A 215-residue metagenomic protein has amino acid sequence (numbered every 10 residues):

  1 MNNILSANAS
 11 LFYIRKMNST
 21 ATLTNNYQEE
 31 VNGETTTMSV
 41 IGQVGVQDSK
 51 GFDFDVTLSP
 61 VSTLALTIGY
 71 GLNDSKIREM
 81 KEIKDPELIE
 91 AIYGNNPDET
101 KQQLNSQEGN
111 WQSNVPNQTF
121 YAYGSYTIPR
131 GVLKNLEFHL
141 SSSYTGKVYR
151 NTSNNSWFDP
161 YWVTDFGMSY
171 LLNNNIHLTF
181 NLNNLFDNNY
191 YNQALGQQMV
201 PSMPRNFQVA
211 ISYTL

Functional and structural regions predicted by a protein language model:
M1, F54-L58, I68, A122-Y126 (+3 more regions): Residues on the lipid-exposed face of transmembrane beta-strands in outer-membrane beta-barrel proteins
M1-N3, D48-F52, N114-F120, P160-T164 (+1 more regions): Residues that define the transmembrane beta-barrel architecture of outer-membrane proteins
N3-A7, T63-L66, G131-L136, N174-F180: Repeated loop/turn-to-beta-strand initiation elements of outer-membrane beta-barrel proteins
I4, T24, Q28-E30: C-terminal regions of RecA-like/P-loop NTPase motor modules
Y13-R15, T36-V148: Gram-negative outer-membrane beta-barrel transporters
T20-N26, N73, R78-D85, V148-S156 (+1 more regions): Outer-membrane beta-barrel translocator domains and adjoining extracellular loop/strand segments of Gram-negative
S141-N151, F158, S169-L215: C-terminal beta-signal and adjacent terminal beta-strands/loops of Gram-negative outer-membrane beta-barrel proteins
